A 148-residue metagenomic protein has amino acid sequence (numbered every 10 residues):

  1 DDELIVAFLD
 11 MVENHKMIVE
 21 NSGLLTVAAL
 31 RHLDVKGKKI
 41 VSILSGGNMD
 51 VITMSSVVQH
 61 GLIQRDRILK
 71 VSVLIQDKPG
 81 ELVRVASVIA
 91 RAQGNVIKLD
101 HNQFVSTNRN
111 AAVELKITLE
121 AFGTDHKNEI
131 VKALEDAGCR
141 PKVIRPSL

Functional and structural regions predicted by a protein language model:
D1-D2, S45-G47, Q76: Histidine- and/or cysteine-centered catalytic micro-motif in compact active-site loops
D1-K38: Active-site-adjacent helical/loop segments in soluble small-molecule enzymes
E3-V6, L25, M49, G80 (+1 more regions): Short alpha-helical
H15-V19, L44, L74-I75: Short, surface-exposed loop/turn motifs that are enriched in glycine and acidic residues and include a nearby proline
R31-Q59: Catalytic phosphate/nucleotide-handling subdomain of diverse soluble enzymes
V51-L148: A conserved regulatory-domain signal marking ACT and ACT-like small-molecule sensing domains and adjacent regulatory
